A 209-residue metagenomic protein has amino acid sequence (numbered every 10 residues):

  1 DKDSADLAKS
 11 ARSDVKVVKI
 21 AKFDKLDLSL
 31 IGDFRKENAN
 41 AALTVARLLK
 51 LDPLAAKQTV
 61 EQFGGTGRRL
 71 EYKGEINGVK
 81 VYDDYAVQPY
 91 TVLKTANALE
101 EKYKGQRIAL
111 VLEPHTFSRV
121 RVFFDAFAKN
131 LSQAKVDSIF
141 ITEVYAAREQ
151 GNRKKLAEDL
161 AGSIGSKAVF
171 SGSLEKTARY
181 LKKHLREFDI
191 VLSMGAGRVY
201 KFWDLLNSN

Functional and structural regions predicted by a protein language model:
D1-V81, E158-G162: Acidic, Mg2+-coordinating active-site environments of NTP-dependent enzymes
D6-S10, V120-R121, Q150-G151, Y180 (+1 more regions): Short glycine-/acidic-enriched loop or helix-start segments at secondary-structure transitions that form or flank
K16-V18, A109, F140, L192: Hydrophobic/aromatic beta-strand patches that form the interior of the parallel beta-sheet core in alpha/beta enzyme
N38, A42, I139, V191: Residue-level signal for inorganic ion chemistry
T66, P89-Y90, N97-G165: Active-site beta-alpha connecting loops in nucleotide-dependent enzymes
V81-V87: Switch II (G3) loop of P-loop NTPases
A168-S173, T177: Short acidic-hydrophobic, aromatic-tinged amphipathic segments that line or gate anion-handling sites
K176-N209: A glycine-rich beta-strand to alpha-helix segment that forms a phosphate/ribose-binding loop at ligand/cofactor sites
